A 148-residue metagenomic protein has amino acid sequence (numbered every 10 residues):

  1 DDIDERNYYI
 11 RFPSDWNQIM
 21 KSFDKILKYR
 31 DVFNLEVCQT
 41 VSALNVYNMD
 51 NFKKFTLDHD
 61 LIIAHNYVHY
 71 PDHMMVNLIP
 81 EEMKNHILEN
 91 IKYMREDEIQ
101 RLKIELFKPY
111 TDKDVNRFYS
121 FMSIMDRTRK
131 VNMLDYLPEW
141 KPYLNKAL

Functional and structural regions predicted by a protein language model:
D4-Y9, H73-M75: A short acidic, helix-capping loop that chelates divalent metal ions and anchors anionic groups
S14-A147: Conserved C-terminal portion of the radical SAM core fold that forms the substrate/S-adenosylmethionine-binding
